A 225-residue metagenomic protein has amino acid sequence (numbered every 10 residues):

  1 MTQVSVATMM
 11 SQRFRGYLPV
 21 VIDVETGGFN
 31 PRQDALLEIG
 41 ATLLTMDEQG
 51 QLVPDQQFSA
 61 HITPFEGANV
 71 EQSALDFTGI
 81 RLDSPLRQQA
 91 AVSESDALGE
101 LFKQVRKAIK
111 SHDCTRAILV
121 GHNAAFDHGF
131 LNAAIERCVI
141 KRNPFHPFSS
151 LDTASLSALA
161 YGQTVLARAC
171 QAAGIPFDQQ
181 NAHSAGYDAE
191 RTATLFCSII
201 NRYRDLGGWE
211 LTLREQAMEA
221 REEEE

Functional and structural regions predicted by a protein language model:
T2-H122, E225: Conserved non-catalytic scaffold segment of RNase H-like nuclease domains
D23-E25, D127, D152, D188: Acidic active-site catalytic centers that drive phospho-/nucleotidyl reactions and related ester hydrolyses
T26-G28, S155, R191: Short, glycine/acidic-enriched loop or turn micro-motifs at the edges of active sites
F29-P31, A158, T194: Conserved protein kinase catalytic core
I62-T78, L82-P85, T153-A189: Active-site-proximal helix-loop-helix substrate-binding element of RNase H-like nuclease domains
I109, F126-F148: Substrate-recognition/cap helix-loop segment adjacent to the acidic, metal-dependent catalytic center of Asp-based
I118-A125, G129-F130, A134-I135, A167-E225: Acidic, Mg2+-coordinating catalytic module of metal-dependent nucleases/exonucleases that use a two-metal-ion mechanism
K141, A160-G162, E215-E219: Catalytic phosphate/metal-binding cores of nucleic-acid and nucleotide-processing enzymes, i.e., regions that mediate
